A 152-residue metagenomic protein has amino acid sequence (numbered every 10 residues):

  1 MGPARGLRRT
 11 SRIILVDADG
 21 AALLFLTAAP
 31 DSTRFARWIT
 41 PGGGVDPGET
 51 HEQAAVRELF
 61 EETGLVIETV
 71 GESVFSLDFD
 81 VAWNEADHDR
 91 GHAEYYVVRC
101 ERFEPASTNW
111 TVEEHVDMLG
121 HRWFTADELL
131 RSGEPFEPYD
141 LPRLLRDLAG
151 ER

Functional and structural regions predicted by a protein language model:
M1-I39, E52: N-terminal strand-loop-strand
R8, F35, T40, E68 (+1 more regions): Short connector loops at helix/strand junctions that flank enzyme active sites, especially segments positioning acidic
I13, S73, E94-Y96: A structural signal for short, well-ordered beta-strand segments
V16-A22, S32, D46-P47, D78-V81 (+1 more regions): Short, charged/polar surface micro-motifs in flexible loops or helix N-caps
L24, V74-F75: A structural microfeature
F35-A36, E104-R152: Nudix hydrolase/Nudix homology domain
T40-V74: The catalytic Nudix box helix
D78-N109, R122: Active-site-adjacent beta-strand/loop module that shapes the phosphate/pyrophosphate-binding cleft
